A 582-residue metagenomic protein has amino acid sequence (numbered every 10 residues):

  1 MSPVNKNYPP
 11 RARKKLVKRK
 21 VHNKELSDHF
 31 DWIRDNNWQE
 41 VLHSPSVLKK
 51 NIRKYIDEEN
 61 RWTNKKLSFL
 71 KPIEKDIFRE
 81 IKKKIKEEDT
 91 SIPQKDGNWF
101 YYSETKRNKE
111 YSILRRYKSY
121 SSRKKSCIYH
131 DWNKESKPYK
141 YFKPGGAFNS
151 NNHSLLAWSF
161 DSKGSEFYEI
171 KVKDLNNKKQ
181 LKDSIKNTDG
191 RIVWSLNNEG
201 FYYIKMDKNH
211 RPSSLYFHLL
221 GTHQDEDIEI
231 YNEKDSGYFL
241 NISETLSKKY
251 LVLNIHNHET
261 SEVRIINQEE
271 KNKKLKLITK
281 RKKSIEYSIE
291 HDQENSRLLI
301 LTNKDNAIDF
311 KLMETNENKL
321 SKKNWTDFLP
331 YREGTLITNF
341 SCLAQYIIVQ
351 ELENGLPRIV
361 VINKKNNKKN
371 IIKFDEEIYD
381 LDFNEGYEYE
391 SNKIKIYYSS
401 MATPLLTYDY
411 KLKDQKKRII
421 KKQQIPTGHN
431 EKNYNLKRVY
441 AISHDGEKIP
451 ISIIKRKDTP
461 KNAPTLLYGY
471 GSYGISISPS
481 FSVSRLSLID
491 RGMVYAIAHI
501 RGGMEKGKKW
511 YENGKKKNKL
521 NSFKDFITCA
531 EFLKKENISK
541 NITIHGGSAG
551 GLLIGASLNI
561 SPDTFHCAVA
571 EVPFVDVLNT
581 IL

Functional and structural regions predicted by a protein language model:
M1-K393, S399-L405, D409-K413, N430 (+3 more regions): Beta-propeller folds
N133-A147, S159-S165, K179-L181, I396 (+5 more regions): Cap/lid segment of the alpha/beta-hydrolase catalytic domain
K171, A496, V569: Conserved Rossmann-like nucleotide-binding pocket used by diverse enzymes that bind dinucleotide cofactors
D189, E286, S539, T564-H566: Core-facing hydrophobic residues within beta-strands of well-ordered domains
G551: Residues forming the Rossmann-fold NAD(P)(H) cofactor-binding site
D563-V575: A conserved short beta-strand
